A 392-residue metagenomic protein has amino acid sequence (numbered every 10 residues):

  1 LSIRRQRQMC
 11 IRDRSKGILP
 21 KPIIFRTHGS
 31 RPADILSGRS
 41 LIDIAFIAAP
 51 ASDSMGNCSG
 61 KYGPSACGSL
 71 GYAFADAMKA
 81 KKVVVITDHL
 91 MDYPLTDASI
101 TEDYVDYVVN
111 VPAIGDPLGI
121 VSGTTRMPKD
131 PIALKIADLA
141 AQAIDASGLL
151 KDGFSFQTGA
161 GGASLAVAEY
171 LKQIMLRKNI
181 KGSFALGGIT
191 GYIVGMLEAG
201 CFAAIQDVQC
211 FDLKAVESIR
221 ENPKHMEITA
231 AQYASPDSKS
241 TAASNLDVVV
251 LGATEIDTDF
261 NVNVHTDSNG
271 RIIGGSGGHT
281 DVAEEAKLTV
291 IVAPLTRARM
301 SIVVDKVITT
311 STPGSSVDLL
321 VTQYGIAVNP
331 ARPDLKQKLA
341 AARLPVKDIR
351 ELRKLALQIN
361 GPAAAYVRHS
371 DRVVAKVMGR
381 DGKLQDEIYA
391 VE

Functional and structural regions predicted by a protein language model:
L1-I11: Single conserved hydrophobic/aromatic residue that forms the stacking wall/gate of nucleotide- or nucleobase-binding
R4-R5, V83-I86, A185: Short, hydrophobic beta-strand segments that form beta-sheet elements in well-ordered domains
R7, I42, L246: An anion/phosphate-binding loop that grips the pyrophosphate of nucleotide cofactors and donors
R14-K16: N-terminal accessory segments
I18-F156, G162, E169, T280 (+2 more regions): Internal alpha/beta core interface subdomains
I18-F25, S54-K61, L186-R299: Glycine-rich anion/phosphate-binding loop at the beta-strand->alpha-helix junction
S65-C67, Q173-I180, G270-I273: Short helix/strand-bridging catalytic loops that position acidic/His residues to coordinate divalent metals and engage
D145-R220: Acidic, glycine-rich loop-and-beta core segments that form the ion-binding/anion-interacting portion of active sites
